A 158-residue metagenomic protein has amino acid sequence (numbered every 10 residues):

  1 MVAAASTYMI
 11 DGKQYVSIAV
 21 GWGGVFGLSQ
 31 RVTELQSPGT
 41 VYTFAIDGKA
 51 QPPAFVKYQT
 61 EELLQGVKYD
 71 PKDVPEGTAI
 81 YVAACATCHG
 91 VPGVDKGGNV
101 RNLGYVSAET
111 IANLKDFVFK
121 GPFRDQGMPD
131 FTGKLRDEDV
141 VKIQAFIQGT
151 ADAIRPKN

Functional and structural regions predicted by a protein language model:
M1-G12, G23: Conserved blade-ending motifs and adjacent loop-strand segments that build the rim/top face of beta-propeller domains
A5, G90-K120: Gly/Gly-Pro-rich "capping" loops immediately C-terminal to redox-active cysteine motifs in periplasmic/lumenal
G12-I18: Entry beta-strands of beta-propeller and related beta-repeat scaffolds
A19-L35: Short, conserved, GDST-rich strand-edge loop motifs in beta-rich repeat architectures
E34-D47: Beta-propeller blade signature
K57-I80: Electrostatic cytochrome c docking/interface patches
V67, K96-G104, F119-N158: Axial heme c-ligation environment in periplasmic c-type cytochrome domains
D73-E76, Y81-T87, P92, S107-T110 (+1 more regions): Short pre-active-site segment immediately N-terminal to redox-active cysteine/selenocysteine motifs in thiol-based
